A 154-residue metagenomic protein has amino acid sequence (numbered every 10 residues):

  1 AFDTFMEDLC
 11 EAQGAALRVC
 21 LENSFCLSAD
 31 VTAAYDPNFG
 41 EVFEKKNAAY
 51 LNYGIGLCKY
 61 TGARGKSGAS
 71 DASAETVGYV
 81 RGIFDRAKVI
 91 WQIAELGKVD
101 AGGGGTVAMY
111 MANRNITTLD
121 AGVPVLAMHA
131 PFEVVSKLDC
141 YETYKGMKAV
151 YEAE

Functional and structural regions predicted by a protein language model:
A1-L51, G102-G103: Acidic/histidine-rich catalytic neighborhood of metal-dependent amide-processing enzymes
A1-T4, E75-Y79, G102, L138 (+1 more regions): Generic recognition of stable, solvent-exposed alpha-helical segments in well-folded globular domains
F2, M6-G14, L21, Y35-D36 (+4 more regions): Structural signal for hydrophobic packing residues in well-ordered secondary-structure cores of soluble enzyme domains
L9-Q13, S73, I93, G97 (+1 more regions): Alpha-helix initiation/capping motif
S24, S28, S67-S73, S136: Generic serine detector
A34-F39, F43-F132: Active-site-adjacent substrate-binding region of metalloamidase/peptidase-like peptide-processing proteins
V123-E154: His/Asp/Glu-rich mid-to-C-terminal helical/loop segments that flank catalytic regions of hydrolases
